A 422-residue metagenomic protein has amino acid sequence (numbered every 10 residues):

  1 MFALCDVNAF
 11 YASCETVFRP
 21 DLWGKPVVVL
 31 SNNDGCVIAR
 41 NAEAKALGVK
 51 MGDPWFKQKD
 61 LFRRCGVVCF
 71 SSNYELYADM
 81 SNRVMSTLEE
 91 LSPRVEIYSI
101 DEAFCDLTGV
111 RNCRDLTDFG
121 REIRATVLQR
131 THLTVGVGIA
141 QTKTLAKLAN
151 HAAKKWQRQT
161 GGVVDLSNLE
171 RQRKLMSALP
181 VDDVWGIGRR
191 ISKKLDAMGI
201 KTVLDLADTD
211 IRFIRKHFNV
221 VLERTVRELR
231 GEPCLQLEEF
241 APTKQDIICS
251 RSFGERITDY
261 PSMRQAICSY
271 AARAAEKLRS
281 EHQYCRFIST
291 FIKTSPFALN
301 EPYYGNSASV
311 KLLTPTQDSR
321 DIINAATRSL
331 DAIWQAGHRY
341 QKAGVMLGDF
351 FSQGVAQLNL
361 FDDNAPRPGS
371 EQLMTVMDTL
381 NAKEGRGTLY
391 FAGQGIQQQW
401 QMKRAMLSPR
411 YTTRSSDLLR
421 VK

Functional and structural regions predicted by a protein language model:
M1-R227, Q236-L237, R367-K422: Gly/Gly-Pro- and Ser/Thr-rich, intrinsically disordered tail segments characteristic of DNA damage-repair and tolerance
F10, D34-C36, S295-A298, F350-G354: Short, charged/polar surface micro-motifs in flexible loops or helix N-caps
K25, V135, R286-I288, A343 (+1 more regions): Change "...and in nucleic-acid phosphodiester-cleaving endonucleases..." to "...and in nucleic-acid processing enzymes
Y98-E102, A140-K143, Q283-F287, H338-K342: Short Gly/Ser/Thr- and Asp/Glu-enriched loop/turn motifs at secondary-structure junctions
A103-G109, S307-L313, Q357-D362: Short, hydrophobic beta-strand segments
L145, A298-L299, S352-G354, Q397-Q399: Flexible loop/turn segments at secondary-structure boundaries
D183, I191-R339, V355: DNA-contacting surface of Y-family translesion DNA polymerases
D321, T327-K383: C-terminal hydrophobic structural anchor segments that stabilize assembly/packing rather than catalytic chemistry
